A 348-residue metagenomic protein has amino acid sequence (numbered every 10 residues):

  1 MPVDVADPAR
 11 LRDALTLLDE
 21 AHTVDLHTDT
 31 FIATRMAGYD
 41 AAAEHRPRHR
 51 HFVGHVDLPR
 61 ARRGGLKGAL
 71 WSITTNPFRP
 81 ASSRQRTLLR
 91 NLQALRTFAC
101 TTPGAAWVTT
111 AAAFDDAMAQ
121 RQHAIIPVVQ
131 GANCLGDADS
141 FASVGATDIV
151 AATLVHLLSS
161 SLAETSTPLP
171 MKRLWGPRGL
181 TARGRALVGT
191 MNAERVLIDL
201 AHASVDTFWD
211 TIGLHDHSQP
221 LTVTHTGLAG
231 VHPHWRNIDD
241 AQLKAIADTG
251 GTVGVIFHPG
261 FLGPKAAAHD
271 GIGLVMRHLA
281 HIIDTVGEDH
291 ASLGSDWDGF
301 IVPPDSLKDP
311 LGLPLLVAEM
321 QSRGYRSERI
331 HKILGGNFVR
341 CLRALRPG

Functional and structural regions predicted by a protein language model:
M1-L174, D216-S218, A229, P233-G348: N-terminal hydrophobic targeting/anchoring segments and the immediately downstream early-domain regions of hydrolases
T28, T181, T226: Ser/Thr-centric signal marking residues that sit in or immediately flank functional binding/regulatory motifs
G176-I212: Loop-centered beta-sheet repeat module
W209-G227: A short alpha/beta connector and helix-capping loop motif
